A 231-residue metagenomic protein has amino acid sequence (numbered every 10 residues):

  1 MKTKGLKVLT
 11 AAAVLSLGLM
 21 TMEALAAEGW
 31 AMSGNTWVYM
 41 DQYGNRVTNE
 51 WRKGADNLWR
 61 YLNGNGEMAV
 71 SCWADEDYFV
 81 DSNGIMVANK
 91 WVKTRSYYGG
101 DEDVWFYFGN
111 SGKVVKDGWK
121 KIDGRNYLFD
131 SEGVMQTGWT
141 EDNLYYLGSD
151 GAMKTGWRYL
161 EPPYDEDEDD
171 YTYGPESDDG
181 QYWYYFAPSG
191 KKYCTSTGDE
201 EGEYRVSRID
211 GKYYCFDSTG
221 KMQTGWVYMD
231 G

Functional and structural regions predicted by a protein language model:
K2-G231: Extracellular adhesion/carbohydrate-binding repeat motifs centered on closely spaced tryptophans
